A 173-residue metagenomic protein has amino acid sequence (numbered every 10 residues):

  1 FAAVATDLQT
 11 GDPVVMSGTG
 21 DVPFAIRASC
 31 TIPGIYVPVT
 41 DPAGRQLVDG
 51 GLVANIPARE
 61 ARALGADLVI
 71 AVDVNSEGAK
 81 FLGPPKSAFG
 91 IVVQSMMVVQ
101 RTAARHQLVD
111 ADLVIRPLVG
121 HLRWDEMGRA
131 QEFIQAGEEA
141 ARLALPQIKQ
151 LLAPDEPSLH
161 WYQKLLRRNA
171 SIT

Functional and structural regions predicted by a protein language model:
F1-T173: Patatin-like phospholipase
